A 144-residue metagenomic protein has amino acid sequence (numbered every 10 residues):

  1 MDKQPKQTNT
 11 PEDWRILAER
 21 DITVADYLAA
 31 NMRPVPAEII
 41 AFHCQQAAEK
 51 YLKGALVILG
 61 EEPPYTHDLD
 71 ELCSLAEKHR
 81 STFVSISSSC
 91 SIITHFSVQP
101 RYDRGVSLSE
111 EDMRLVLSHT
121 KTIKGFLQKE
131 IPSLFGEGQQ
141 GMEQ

Functional and structural regions predicted by a protein language model:
M1-Q144: Terminal alpha-helical segments
